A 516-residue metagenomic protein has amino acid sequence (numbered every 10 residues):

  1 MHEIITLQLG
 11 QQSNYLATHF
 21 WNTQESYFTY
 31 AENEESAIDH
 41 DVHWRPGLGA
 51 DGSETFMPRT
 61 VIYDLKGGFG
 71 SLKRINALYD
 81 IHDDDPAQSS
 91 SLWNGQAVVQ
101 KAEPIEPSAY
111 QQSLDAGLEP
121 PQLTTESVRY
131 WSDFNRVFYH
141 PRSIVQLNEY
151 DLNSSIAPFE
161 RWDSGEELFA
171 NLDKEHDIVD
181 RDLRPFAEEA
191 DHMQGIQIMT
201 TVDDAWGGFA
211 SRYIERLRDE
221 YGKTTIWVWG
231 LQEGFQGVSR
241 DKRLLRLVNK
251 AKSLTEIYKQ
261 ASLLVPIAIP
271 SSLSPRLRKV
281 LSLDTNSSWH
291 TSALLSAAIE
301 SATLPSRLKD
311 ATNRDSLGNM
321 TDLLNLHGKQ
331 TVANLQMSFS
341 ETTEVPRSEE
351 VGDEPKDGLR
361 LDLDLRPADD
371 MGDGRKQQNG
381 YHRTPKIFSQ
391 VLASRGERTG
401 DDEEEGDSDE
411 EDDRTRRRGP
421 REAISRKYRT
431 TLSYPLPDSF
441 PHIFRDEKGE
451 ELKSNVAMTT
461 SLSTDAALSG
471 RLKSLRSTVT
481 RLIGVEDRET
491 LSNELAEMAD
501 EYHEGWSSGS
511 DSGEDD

Functional and structural regions predicted by a protein language model:
M1-T201, A205-D516: Terminal, contiguous helix-loop blocks that mediate binding/assembly
